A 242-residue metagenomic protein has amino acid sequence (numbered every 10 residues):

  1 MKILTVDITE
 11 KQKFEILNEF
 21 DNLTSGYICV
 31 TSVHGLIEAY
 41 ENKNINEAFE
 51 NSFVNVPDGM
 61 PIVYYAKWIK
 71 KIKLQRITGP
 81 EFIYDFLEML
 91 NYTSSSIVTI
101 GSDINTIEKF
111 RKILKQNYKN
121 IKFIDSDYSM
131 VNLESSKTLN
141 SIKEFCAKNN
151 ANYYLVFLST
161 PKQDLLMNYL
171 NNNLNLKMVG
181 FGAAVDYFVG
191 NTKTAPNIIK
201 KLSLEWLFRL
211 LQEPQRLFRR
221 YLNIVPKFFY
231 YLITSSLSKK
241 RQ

Functional and structural regions predicted by a protein language model:
M1-I83: N-terminal nucleotide/polyanion-binding subdomain common to many enzyme families
S25, S95, L174-L176: A short helix->loop->beta-strand "cap" motif at the edges of active sites that frequently abuts
V33-L36, L158-Q163, A184: Short glycine-rich anion-binding loops that position phosphate/pyrophosphate groups of nucleotides and phosphorylated
P61-Y64, T194-Q242: A transmembrane-helix-recognition feature enriched in membrane-embedded lipid enzymes and envelope glyco-/phospholipid
I62-Y64, K162, A184-V189: Short gly/pro/ser/thr-enriched loop/turn and capping motifs at secondary-structure boundaries
V63, K67-F145, N149: Conserved beta-alpha
Y128-E134, L176-Q212: Short, flexible loop segments at boundaries between secondary-structure elements
C146, N150-T160: Proline-aspartate-enriched helix->loop->beta-strand connector
